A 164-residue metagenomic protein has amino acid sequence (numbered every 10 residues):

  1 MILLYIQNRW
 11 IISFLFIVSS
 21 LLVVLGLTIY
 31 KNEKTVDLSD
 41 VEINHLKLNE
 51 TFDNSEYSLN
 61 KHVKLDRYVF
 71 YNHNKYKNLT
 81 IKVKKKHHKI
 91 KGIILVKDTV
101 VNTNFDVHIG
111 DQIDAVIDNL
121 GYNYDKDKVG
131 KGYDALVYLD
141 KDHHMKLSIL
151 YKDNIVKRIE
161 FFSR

Functional and structural regions predicted by a protein language model:
M1-R9: N-terminal Lys/Arg-rich, disordered targeting/topogenic segments
I2-L3, H45-K47: Acidic/proline-rich low-complexity IDRs
W10-T28: Hydrophobic membrane-insertion alpha-helices, especially the h-region of bacterial N-terminal signal peptides
V24-V41: Sec-dependent signal peptide cleavage junction
T28, K89-I90: N-proximal short alpha-helices
T35-D40, K47-K89, T99, H108-R164: A cross-family detector of function-defining hotspots
I94-V96: N-terminal glycine/threonine-rich, aromatic-flanked beta-hairpin/loop signature
